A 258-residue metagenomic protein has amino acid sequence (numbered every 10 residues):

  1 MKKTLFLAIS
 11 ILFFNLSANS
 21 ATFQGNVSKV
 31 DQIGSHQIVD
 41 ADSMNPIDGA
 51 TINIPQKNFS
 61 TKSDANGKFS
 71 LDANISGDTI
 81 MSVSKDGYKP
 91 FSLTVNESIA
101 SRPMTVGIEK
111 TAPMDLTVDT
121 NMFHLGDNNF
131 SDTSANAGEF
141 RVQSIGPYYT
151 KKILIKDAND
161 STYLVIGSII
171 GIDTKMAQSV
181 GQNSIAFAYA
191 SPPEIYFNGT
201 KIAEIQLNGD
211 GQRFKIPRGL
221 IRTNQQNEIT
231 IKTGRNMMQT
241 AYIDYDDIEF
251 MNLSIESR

Functional and structural regions predicted by a protein language model:
A18-I33: Beta-strand-rich domain onsets/edges
G25, G34-D40, G67: A short, amphipathic beta-strand motif
N26-K29, P103-L116: Conserved "repeat-terminator" motif of extracellular CCP/Sushi domains
Q32-G34, A41-Q56: Short, ordered, surface-exposed loop/turn motifs in non-cytosolic proteins
K57-L71: Short, acidic Ser/Thr/Gly-rich low-complexity loop/linker segments typical of extracellular and cell-surface proteins
D78, S82-S101: A short, solvent-exposed loop/turn motif at the edges and junctions of modular extracellular/periplasmic domains
E109-A158, M237-R258: Glycan-recognition and processing domains
G171-T174, Q178-S257: Beta-strand-rich ligand-recognition modules
